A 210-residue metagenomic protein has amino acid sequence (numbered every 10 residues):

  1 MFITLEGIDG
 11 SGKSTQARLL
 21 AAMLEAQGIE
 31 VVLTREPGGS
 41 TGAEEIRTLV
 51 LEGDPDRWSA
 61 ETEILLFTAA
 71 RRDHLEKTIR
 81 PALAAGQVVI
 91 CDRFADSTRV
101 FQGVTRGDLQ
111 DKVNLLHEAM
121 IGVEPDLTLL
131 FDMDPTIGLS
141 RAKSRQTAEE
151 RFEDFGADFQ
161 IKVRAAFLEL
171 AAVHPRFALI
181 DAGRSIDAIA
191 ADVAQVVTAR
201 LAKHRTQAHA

Functional and structural regions predicted by a protein language model:
F2: Walker A (P-loop) ATP-phosphate-binding motif of ABC ATPase nucleotide-binding domains
L5: Hydrophobic anchor at the beta1->P-loop junction of P-loop NTPases
I8: P-loop (Walker A) phosphate-binding loop of NTP-binding proteins
K13: Conserved lysine of the Walker
Q16: Hydrophobic positions on the alpha1 helix immediately C-terminal to the Walker A/P-loop
L19-A21, T136-A210: NTP-dependent small-molecule kinase module
I29-I121: ATP-dependent small-molecule kinase phosphotransfer cores that center on conserved nucleotide phosphate-binding segments
R93, T98-A165: A glycine- and Lys/Arg-enriched "phosphate-lid" helix/loop adjacent to the NTP-binding pocket of small-molecule kinases
